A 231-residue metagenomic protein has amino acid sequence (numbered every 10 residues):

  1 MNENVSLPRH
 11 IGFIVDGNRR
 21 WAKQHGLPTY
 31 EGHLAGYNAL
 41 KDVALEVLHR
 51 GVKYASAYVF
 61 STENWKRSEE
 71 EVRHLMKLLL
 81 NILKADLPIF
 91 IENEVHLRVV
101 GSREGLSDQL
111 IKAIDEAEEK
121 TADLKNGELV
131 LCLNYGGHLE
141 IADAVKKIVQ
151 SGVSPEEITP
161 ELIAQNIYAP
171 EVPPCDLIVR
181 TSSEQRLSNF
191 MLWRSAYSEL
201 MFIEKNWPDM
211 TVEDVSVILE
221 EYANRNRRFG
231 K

Functional and structural regions predicted by a protein language model:
M1-K231: Flexible, compositionally biased loop and terminal segments
